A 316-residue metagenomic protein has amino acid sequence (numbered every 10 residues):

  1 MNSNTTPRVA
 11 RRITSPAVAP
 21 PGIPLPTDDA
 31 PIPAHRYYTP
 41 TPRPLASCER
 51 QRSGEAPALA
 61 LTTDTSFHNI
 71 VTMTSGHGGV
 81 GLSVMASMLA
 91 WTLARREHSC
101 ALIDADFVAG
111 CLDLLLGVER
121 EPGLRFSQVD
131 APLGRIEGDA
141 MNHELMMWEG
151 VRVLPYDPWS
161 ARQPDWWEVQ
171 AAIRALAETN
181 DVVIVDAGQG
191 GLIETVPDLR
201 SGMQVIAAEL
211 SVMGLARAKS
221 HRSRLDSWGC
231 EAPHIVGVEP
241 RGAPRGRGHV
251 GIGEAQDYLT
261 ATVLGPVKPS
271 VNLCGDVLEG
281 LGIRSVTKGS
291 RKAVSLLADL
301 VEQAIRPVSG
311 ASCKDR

Functional and structural regions predicted by a protein language model:
M1-I70, E119-E137, S223-G237, G253-L259 (+1 more regions): Acidic-aromatic/histidine active-site loop/patch
D64-L116, L176: Walker A/P-loop phosphate-binding motif and the immediately C-terminal alpha-helix
M73, P155-D157, I184-D186, V205-L210 (+1 more regions): Conserved beta-strand segments of the P-loop GTPase G domain that flank and frequently precede/overlap
L93-R152: Phosphate-binding loop that captures ATP/GTP phosphates
R135-W148, R152-G190, T195: Cytosolic-facing regulatory segments adjacent to core modules
E178, G191-V212: Inter-motif core of Ras-like GTPase G domains
V182, G202-Q204, H234, A261-G265: Well-ordered beta-strand positions
E239-G242, I252-V286: Beta-strand-loop-alpha "switch" segments that mediate conformational coupling across diverse proteins
